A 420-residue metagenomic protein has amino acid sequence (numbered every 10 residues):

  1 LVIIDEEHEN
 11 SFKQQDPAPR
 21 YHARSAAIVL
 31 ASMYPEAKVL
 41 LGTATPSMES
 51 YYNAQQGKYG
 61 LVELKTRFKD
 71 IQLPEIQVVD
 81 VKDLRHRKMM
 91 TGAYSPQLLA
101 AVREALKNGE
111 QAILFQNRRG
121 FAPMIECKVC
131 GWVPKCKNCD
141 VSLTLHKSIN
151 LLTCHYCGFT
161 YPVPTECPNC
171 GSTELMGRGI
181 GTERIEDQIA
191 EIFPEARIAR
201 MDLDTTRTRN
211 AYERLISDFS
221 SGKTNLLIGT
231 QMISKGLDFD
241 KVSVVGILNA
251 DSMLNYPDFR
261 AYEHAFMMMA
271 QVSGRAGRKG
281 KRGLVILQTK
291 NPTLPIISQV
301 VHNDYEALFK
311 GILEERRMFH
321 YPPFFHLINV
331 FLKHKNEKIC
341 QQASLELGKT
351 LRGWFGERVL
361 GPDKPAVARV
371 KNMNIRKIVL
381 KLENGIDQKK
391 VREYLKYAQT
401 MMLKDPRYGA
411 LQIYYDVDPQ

Functional and structural regions predicted by a protein language model:
L1-Q341, K349, G353, A366 (+3 more regions): Inter-lobe coupling/hinge segments of SF2-like helicase ATPases
A343-K349, K389-M401: Short amphipathic alpha-helices in soluble, non-transmembrane regions that often serve as interface/regulatory elements
W354-P365, R407-D416: Short beta-strand elements
G356, K371-N374, I386: Nucleotide-binding motor/catalytic cores of P-loop/tubulin-like NTPases across gene-expression machines
A366-R369, L403: Short proline/glycine-enriched turn/loop segments at secondary-structure junctions
R369-K381, D416-Q420: Short, low-order "capping/linker" segments at domain edges
